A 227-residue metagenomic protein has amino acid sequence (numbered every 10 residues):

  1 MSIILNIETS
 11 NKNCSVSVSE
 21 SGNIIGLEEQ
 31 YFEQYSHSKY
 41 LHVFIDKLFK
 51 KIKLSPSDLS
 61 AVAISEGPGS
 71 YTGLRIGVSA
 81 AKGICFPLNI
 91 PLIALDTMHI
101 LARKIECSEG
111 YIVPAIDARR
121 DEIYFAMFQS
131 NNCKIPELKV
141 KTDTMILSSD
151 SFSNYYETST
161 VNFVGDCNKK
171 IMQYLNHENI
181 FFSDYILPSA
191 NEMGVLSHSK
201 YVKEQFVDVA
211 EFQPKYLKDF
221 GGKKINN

Functional and structural regions predicted by a protein language model:
M1-E66, M145: N-terminal beta-alpha supersecondary unit
N23, E33, P91-L187, G221-G222: Surface "functional belts" at beta-alpha junctions
F32-Y40, Y71, R75, S79 (+2 more regions): Residues at secondary-structure transition points
L48-I52, P87, I105, A190-Y201: Stable alpha-helical structural segments in soluble proteins, enriched in small hydrophobic residues
A61-L92, T97: DPxDG-like acidic metal-binding loop motif
S183-N227: Acyltransferase
